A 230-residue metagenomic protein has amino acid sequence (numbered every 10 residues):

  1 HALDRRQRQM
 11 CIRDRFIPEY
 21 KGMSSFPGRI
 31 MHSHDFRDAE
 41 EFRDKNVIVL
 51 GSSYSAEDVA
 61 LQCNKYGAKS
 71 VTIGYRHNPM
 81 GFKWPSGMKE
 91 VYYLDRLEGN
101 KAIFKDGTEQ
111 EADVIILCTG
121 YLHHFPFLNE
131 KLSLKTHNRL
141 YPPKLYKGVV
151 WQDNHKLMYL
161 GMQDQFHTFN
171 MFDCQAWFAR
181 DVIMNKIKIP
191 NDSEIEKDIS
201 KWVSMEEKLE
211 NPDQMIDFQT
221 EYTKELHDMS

Functional and structural regions predicted by a protein language model:
H1-R8, I12: Single conserved hydrophobic/aromatic residue that forms the stacking wall/gate of nucleotide- or nucleobase-binding
R5, K105-V114: Core beta-strand elements of the Rossmann-like FAD/NAD(P) dinucleotide-binding domain in flavoenzyme oxidoreductases
Q7-Q9, S33, L50, C118-G120 (+1 more regions): Short, well-ordered coil/turn residues at beta-beta hairpins and beta-strand->alpha-helix junctions within
R13-S25, I30-H34, D38-E40, T119-S133: Flavin (primarily FAD) binding-site architecture
D35-G74, F127, G148-K186: Rossmann-like dinucleotide/flavin-binding elements
R76-M80, W84-K101: A conserved short coil-to-beta-strand element within the FAD-binding core of flavoproteins
N129-K147: A short, gly/pro- and small-residue-rich
K156-S230: C-terminal, flexible cofactor-proximal segment of oxidoreductases
